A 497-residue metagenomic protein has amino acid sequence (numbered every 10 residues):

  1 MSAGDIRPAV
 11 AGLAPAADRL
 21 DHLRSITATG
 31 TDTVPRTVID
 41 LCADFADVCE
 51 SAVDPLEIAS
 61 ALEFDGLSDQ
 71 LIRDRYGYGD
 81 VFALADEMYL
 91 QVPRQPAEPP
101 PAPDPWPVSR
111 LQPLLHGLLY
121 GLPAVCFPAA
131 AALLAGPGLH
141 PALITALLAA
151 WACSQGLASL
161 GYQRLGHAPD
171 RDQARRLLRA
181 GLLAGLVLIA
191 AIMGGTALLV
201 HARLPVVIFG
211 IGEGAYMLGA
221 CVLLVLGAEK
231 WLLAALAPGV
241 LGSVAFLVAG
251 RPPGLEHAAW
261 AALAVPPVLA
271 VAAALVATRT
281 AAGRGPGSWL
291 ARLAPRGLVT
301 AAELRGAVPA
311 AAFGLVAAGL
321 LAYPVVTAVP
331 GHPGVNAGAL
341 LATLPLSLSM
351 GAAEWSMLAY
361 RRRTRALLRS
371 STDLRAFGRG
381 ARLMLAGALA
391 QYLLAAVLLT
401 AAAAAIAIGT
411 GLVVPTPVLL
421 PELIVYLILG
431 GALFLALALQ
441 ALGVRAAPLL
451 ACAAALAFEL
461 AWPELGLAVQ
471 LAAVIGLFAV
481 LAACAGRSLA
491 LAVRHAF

Functional and structural regions predicted by a protein language model:
M1-L111: Soluble N-terminal domains of membrane-associated systems
D5-R7, L56, S60-E63, Y76-P99 (+5 more regions): Transmembrane-helix bundle segments that line or gate the permeation/cavity pathway in multi-pass membrane proteins
T29-P35, P107-L134, W231-A245, L298-A337: Long, highly hydrophobic alpha-helical transmembrane signal-anchor segments
P100-P105, C153-L177, W355-R382: Transmembrane-helix boundary and interhelical linker motifs in polytopic inner-membrane proteins
D104-F246: Core alpha-helical transmembrane segments of integral membrane proteins
G138-W151, P205, F209-E213, P252-A273 (+1 more regions): Alpha-helical transmembrane segments
A180-P205, P253-W260, G387-L399, W462-L471: C-terminal halves and exits of single transmembrane alpha-helices
K230, A261-F497: Hydrophobic multi-pass inner-membrane translocation pores used for secretion and envelope-lipid/glycan export
